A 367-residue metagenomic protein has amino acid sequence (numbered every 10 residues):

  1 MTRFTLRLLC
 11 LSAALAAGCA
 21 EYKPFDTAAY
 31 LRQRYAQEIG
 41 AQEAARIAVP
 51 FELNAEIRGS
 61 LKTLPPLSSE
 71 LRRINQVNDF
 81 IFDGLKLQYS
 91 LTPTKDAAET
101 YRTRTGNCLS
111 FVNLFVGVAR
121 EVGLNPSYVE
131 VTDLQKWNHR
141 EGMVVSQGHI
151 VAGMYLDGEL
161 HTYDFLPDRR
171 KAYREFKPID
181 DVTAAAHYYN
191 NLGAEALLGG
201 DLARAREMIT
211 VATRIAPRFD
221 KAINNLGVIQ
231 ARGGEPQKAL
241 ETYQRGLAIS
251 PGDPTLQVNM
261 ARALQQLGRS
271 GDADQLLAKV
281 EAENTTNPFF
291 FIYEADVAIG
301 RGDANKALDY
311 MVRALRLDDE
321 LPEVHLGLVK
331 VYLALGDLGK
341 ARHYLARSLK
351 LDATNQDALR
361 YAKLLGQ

Functional and structural regions predicted by a protein language model:
Q37-E99: Secondary-structure boundary elements
S90-I223, K238-I249: Long, contiguous interaction/recruitment modules in multidomain scaffold/adaptor proteins
A186, D220-K221, P254-T255, P288-F289 (+2 more regions): Helix-start (N-cap) detector for alpha-helical repeat units in TPR-like alpha-solenoids, especially tetratricopeptide
N191, N225, N259, Y293-E294 (+2 more regions): Canonical tetratricopeptide repeat
V211-A212, R245-G246, K279-V280, R313-A314 (+1 more regions): Canonical positions in the second alpha-helix
I215, I249-S250, A282-N284, L317 (+1 more regions): Structural marker of alpha-solenoid helical repeat scaffolds
